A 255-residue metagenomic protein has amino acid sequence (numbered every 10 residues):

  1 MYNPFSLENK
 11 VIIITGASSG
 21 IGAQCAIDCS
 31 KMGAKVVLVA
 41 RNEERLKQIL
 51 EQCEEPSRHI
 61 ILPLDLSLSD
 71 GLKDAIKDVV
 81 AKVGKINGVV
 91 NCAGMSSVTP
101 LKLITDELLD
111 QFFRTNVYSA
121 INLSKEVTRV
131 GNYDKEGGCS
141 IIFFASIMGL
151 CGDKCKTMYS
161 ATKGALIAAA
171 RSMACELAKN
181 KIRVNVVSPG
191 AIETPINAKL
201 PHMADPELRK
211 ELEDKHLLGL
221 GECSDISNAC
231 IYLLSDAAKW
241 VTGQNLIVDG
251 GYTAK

Functional and structural regions predicted by a protein language model:
S18-G20: Conserved glycine-rich cofactor-binding loop
V90, A178, R183, V241-G243: Short, small/polar-rich loop/turn modules that mediate ligand/substrate recognition or access, typified
P100-L101, T105-F113, L208, L212: Substrate-binding pocket helix/loop in short-chain dehydrogenase/reductase
S124, T162, A170: Active-site helix of classical SDR
R129, C175-K179, K239: Alpha-helical segment proximal to the catalytic Tyr-Lys
S146: Residue(s) in the substrate-gating loop at a strand-loop-helix junction that position the organic substrate next
K215-I226: A conserved structural motif in NAD(P)-dependent oxidoreductases
